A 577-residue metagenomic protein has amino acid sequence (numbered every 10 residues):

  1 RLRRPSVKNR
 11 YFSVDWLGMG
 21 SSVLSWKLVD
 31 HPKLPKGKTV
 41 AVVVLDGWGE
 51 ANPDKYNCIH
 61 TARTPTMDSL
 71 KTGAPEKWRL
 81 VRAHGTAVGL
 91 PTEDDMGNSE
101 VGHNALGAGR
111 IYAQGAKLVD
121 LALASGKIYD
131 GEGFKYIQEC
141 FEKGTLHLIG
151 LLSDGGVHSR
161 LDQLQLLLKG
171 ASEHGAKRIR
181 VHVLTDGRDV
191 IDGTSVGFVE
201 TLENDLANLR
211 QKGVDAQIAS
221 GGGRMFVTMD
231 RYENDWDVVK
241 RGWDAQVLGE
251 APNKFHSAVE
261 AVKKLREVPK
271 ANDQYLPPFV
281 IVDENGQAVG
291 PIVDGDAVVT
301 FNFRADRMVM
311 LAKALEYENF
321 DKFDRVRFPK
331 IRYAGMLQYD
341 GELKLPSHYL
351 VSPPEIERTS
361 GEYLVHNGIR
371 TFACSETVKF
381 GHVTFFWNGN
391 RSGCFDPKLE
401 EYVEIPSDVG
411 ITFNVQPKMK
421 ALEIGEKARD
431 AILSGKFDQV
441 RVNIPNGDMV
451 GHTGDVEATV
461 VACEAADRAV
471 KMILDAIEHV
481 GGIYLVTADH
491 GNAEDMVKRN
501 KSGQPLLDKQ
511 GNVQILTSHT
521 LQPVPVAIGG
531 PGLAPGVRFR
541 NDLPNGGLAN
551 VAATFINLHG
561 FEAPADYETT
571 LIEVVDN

Functional and structural regions predicted by a protein language model:
R1-R4, R10: Basic polycationic patches enriched in arginine
R10-N577: Feature captures the catalytic ectodomains and active-site-proximal regions of enzymes that hydrolyze or transfer
